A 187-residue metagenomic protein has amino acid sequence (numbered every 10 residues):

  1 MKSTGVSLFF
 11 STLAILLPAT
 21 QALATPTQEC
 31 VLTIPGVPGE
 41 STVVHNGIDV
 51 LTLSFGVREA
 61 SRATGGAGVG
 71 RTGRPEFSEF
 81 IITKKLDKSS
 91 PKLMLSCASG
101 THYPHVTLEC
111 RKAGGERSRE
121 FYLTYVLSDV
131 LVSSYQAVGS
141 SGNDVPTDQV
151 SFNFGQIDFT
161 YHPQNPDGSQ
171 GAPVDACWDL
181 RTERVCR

Functional and structural regions predicted by a protein language model:
M1-S7: Positively charged n-region of N-terminal signal peptides that target proteins for export
S7-A19: Bacterial N-terminal signal peptides
Q21-R187: Glycine-rich, low-complexity intrinsically disordered segments
